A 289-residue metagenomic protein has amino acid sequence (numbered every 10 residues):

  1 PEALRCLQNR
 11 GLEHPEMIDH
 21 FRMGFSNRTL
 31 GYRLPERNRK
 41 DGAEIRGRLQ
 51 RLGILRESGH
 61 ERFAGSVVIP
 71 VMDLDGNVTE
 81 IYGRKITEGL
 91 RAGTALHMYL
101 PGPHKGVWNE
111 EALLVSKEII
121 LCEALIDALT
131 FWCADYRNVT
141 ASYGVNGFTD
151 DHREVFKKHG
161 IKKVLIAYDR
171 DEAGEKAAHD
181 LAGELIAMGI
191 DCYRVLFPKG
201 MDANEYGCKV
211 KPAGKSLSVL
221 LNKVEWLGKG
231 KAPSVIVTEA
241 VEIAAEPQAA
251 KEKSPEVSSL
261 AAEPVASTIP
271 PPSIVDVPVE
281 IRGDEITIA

Functional and structural regions predicted by a protein language model:
P1-V67, E110-L114, L227-K231, V235-K253: TOPRIM metal-binding catalytic domain and adjacent DNA-binding surface shared by DnaG-type primases
L12, Y136, I190: Short phosphate-binding/catalytic loops that engage adenosine nucleotides
R28-K163, A177-A178: Phosphate-handling DNA/RNA-contact segment within nucleic-acid enzymes
T140-N146, C192-M201: A short glycine-rich beta-strand->turn/loop micro-motif centered on a GG-aromatic cluster
D150-L196, G207-K209, E280-A289: Modules that initiate DNA replication and primer synthesis
F197-P247: Metal-dependent DNA phosphodiester-chemistry modules and their immediately adjacent helices/loops in DNA-processing
V235-A289: N-terminal nucleic-acid engagement/recognition segments and initiation subdomains in replication, restriction
